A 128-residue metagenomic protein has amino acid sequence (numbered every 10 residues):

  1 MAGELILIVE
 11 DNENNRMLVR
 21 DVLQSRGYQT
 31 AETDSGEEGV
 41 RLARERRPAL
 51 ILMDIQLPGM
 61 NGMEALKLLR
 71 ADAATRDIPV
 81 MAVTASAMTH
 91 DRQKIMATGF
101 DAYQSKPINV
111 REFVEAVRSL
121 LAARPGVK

Functional and structural regions predicted by a protein language model:
E10: Conserved acidic carboxylate
N14, S35-E38, N61-K67: Acidic catalytic/metal-coordinating carboxylates
M17-S25: Charged docking surfaces used in two-component/phosphorelay signaling
G27-D34, L42: Short hydrophobic/Thr-rich beta-strand motif most characteristic of the beta2 strand and flanking loop of CheY-like
R41, M63-R76: Short amphipathic alpha-helix used as the core "switch/output" element in two-component signaling
R46-L52, L57: Active-site beta3 strand of CheY-like receiver
P58-N61, R76, M88: The feature encodes the CheY-like receiver
I108-R118: C-terminal output helix
